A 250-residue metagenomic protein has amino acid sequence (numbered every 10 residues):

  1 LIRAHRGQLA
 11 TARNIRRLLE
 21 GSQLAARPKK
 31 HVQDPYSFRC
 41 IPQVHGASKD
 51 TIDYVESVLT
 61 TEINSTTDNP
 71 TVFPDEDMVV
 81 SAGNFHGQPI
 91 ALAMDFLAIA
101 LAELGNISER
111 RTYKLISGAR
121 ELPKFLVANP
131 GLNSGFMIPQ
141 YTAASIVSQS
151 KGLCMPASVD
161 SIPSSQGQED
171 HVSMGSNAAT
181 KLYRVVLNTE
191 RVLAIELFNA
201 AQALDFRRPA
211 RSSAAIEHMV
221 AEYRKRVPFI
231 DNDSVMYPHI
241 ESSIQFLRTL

Functional and structural regions predicted by a protein language model:
L1-L250: C-terminal auxiliary extensions adjacent to catalytic cores
